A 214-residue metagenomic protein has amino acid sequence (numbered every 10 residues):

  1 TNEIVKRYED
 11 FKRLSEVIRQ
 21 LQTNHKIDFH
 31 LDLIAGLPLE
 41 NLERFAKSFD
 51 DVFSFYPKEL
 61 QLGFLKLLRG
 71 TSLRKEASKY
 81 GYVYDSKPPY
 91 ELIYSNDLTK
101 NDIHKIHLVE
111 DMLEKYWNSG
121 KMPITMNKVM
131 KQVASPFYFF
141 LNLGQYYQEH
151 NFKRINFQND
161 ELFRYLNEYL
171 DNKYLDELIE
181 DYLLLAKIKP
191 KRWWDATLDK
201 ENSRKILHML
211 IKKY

Functional and structural regions predicted by a protein language model:
T1-K87, I93-N96: Conserved non-cysteine loop/helix-boundary elements of the Radical SAM core domain that shape
E9, E40, L98-N101, A134 (+1 more regions): Short coil/turn linker and secondary-structure boundary residues
K12, E16, E43, N101-H104 (+2 more regions): Generic alpha-helical secondary structure signal
H25, H30, H104-H107, H150 (+1 more regions): Histidine (H) residue identity feature
V52-E59, G63-F152: Contiguous mid-protein beta-loop-alpha structural module that forms a pocket-lining wall or clamp of enzyme active
D111-Y214: Radical SAM enzyme core and accessory elements
